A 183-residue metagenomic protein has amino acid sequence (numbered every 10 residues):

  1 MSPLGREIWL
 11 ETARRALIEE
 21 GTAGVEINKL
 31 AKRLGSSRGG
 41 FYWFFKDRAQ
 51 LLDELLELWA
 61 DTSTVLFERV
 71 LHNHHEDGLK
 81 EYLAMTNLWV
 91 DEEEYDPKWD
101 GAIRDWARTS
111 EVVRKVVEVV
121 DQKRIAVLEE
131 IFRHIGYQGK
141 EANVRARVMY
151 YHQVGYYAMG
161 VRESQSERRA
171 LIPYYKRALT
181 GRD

Functional and structural regions predicted by a protein language model:
M1-L4, D183: N-terminal intrinsically disordered/low-complexity leader segments
I8, T12-E54: Helix-turn-helix
I18, T22, T64, E68 (+7 more regions): Short amphipathic alpha-helical interface segments enriched in basic and hydrophobic/aromatic residues, used as
F45, D91, I103-T109: Short helix-capping/turn signature of helix-turn-helix
E54, E68-K98, M149: Hydrophobic alpha-helical connector segments
E57-T64: Short, basic, alpha-helical segments at the C-terminal edge of helix-turn-helix-like DNA-binding modules
T64, Y95-G101, T109-G136, K140 (+1 more regions): Amphipathic alpha-helical packing segments from all-alpha helical-bundle domains
R114, E118, R133-D183: Hydrophobic/aromatic-rich alpha-helical bundle segments in the mid-to-C-terminal region
